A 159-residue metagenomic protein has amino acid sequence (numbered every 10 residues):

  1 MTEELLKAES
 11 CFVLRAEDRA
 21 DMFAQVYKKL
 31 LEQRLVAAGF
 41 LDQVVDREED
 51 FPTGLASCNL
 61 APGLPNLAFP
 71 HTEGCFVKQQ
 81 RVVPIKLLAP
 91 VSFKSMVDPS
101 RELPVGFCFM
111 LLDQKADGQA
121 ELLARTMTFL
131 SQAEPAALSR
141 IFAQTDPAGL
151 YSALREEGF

Functional and structural regions predicted by a protein language model:
M1-F159: Cytosolic covalent-transfer regions centered on His/Cys nucleophiles that carry phosphoryl or persulfide groups
